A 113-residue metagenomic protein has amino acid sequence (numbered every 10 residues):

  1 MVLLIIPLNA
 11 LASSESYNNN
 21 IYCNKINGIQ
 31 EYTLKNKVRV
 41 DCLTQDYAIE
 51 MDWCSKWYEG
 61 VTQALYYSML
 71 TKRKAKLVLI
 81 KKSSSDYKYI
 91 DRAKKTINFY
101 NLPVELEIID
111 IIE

Functional and structural regions predicted by a protein language model:
M1-L4: Sec-dependent signal peptide recognition, specifically the positively charged N-region followed immediately by
I6-Q45: Acidic-basic catalytic patches of nuclease active cores, encompassing PD-(D/E)XK and other metal-cofactor nuclease
K25-E31, I49-G60: Phosphate-binding glycine-rich loops and adjacent basic patches that engage nucleotide phosphates, nucleic-acid
I26-I29, T44-Y47, T71-K74, L102: Short glycine/proline-enriched coil/turn segments at helix->beta-strand junctions
C42-W53, Y67: Conserved catalytic cores of phosphodiester-cleaving nucleases, focusing on short active-site segments
D52-Y58, S68-E113: Nucleic-acid nuclease catalytic cores
Q63-A64: Catalytic core segments in nucleotide and nucleic-acid processing enzymes
